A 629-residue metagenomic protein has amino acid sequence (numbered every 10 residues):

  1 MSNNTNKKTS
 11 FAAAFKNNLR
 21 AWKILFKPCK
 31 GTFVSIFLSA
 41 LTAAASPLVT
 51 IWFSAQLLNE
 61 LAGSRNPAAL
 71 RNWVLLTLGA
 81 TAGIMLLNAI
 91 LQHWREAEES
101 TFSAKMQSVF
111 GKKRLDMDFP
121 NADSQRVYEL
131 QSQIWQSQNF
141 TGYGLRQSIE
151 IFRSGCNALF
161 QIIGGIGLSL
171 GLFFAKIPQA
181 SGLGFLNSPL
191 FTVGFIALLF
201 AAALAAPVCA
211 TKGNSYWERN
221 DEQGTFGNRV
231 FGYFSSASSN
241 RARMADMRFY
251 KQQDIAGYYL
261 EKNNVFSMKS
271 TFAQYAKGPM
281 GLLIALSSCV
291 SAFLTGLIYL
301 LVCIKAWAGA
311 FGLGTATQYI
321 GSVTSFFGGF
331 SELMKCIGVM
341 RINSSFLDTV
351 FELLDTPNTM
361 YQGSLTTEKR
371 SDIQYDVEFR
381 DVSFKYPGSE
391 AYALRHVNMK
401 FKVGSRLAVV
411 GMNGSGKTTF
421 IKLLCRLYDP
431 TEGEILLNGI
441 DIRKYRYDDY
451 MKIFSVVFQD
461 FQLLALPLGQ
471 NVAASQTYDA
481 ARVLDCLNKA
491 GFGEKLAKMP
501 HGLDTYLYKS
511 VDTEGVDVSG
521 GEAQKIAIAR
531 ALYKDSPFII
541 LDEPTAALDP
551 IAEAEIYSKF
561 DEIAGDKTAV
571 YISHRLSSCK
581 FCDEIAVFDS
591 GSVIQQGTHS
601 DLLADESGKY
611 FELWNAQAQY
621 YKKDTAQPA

Functional and structural regions predicted by a protein language model:
M1-L19, S100-R146, F226-A273, S344-P357 (+2 more regions): Extended non-transmembrane interhelical loops and adjacent amphipathic helices of multipass membrane proteins
M1-P47, A62-W73, L91-R95, V127-I163 (+7 more regions): Membrane-integrated ABC transporters
F33-I90, I162-N214, L297, I304 (+1 more regions): Transmembrane helix-loop-helix hairpins at lipid-water interfaces of multipass membrane proteins, especially the type-1
I298, T317-D355: Cytosolic ends of transmembrane helices, especially the final helix of ABC transmembrane type-1 domains
C425: Helix-to-loop junction immediately C-terminal to a conserved catalytic motif
E434-L436, M451, G469-T513, Y557-S558 (+1 more regions): ABC ATPase nucleotide-binding domain helical subdomain, centered on the C-loop/LSGGQ "ABC signature"
L436, G493-I526, D535, Y620-A629: ABC-fold ATPase nucleotide-binding domain signature/coupling loops
G502, S558, R575-A629: C-terminal portion of ABC ATPase nucleotide-binding domains
